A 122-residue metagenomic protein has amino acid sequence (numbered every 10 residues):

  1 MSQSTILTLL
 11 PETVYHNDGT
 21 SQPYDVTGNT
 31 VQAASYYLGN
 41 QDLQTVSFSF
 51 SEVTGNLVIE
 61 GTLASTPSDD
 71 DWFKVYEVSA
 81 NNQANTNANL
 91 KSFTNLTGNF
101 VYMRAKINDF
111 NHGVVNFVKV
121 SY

Functional and structural regions predicted by a protein language model:
M1-Q41: Transition segment at domain starts
Y15, T27, Q32, T54 (+2 more regions): N-terminal non-cleavable signal-anchor helices
A34-Q41, K74-Y122: Beta-sandwich interaction modules
D42-V46: Structural beta-strand segments of beta-rich domains
S47, E60, R104-K106: Residues within well-ordered beta-strands of beta-sheet-rich folds
S47-F50, L96: Extended, surface-exposed interaction regions
S49-L57, F110-V114: Extended, low-complexity, turn-rich repeat/linker tracts enriched in Gly/Pro/Ser/Thr and Asp/Glu that occur
T54-K74, F117-S121: Short, surface-exposed beta-strand/strand-loop-strand elements in extracellular ectodomains
